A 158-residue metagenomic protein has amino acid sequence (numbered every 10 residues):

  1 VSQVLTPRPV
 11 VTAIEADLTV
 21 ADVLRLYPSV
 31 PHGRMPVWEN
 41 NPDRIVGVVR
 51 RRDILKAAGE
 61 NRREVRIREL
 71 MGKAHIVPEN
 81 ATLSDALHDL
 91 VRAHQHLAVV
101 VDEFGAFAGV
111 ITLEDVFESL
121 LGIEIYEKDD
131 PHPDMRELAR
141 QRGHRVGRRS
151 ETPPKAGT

Functional and structural regions predicted by a protein language model:
V1-T158: Cytosolic regulatory modules rich in charged/polar residues
